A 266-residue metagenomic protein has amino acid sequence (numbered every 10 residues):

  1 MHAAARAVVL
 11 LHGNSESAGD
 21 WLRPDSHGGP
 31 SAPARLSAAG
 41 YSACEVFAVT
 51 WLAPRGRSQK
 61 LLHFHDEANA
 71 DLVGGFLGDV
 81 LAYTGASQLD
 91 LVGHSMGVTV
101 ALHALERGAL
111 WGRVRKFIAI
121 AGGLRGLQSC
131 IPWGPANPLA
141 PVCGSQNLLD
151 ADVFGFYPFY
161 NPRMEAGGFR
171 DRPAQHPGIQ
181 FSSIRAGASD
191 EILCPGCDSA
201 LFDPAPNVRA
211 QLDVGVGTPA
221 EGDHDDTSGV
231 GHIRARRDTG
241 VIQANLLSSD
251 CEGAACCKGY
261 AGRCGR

Functional and structural regions predicted by a protein language model:
M1-V92, M96-A136, I242, L246-R266: N-terminal non-catalytic accessory region
A70-G74, E106-R266: Helical cap/lid subdomain of alpha/beta-hydrolase-fold lipid enzymes that gates access to the catalytic pocket
